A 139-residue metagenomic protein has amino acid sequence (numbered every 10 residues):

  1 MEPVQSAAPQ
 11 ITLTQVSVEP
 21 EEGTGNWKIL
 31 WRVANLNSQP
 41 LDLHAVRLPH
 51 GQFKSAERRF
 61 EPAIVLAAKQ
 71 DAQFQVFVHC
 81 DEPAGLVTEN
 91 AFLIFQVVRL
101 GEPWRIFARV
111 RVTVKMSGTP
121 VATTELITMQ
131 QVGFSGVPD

Functional and structural regions predicted by a protein language model:
E2-A7, E19-G25, R109-D139: Acidic, serine/threonine- and proline-rich intrinsically disordered appendage/tail regions
Q10, P49-P62: Short beta-strand and strand-turn-strand segments in soluble, beta-rich domains
Q15-G25, V65-A67, E82-L86: Short, solvent-exposed beta-strand/turn "edge" segments of beta-rich domains on protein surfaces
G25-W31: Structural beta-strand segments of beta-rich domains
W31-P40: Asparagine-centered strand-capping/turn motif at beta-strand->loop junctions
A56-A84: Intrinsically disordered, low-complexity Pro/Gly/Ser/Thr-rich segments with frequent PxxP/GP/PP motifs and embedded
D81-L126: Terminal connector regions
